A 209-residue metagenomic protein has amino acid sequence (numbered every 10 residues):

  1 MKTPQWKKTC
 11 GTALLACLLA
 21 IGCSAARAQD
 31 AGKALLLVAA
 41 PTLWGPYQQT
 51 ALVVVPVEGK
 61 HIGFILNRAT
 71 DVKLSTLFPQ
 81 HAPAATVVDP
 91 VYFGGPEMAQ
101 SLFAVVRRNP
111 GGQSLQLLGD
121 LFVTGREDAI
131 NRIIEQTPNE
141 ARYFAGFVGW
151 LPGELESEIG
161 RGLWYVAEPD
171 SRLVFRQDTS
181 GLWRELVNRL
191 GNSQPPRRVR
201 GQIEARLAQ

Functional and structural regions predicted by a protein language model:
M1-K7: N-terminal secretory signal peptides that target proteins for export/translocation
G11-G22: Bacterial N-terminal signal peptides
R27-Q209: A short aromatic-anchored loop/beta-hairpin motif
